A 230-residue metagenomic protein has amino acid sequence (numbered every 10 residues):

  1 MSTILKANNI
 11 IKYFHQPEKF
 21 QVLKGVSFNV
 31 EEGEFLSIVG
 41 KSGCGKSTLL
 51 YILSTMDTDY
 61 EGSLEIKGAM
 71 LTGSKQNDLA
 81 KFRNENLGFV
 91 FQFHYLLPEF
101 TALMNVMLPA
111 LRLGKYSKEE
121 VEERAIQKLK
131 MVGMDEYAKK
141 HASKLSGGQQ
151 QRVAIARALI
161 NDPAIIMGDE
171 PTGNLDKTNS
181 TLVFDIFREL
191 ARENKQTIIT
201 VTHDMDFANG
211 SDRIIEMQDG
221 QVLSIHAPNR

Functional and structural regions predicted by a protein language model:
V39-K41: The feature captures the beta-strand-to-loop junction immediately N-terminal to the Walker
S54: Helix-to-loop junction immediately C-terminal to a conserved catalytic motif
G62-G73: Conserved ABC transporter NBD signature motif
F100-P109: Short coil-to-helix segment of the ABC ATPase nucleotide-binding domain corresponding to the Q-loop/switch region
H141-Q151: Conserved ABC ATPase signature
D162: Conserved catalytic motifs of ABC-family nucleotide-binding domains
I166-D169: Catalytic Walker B motif of ABC-type/P-loop ATPase nucleotide-binding domains
